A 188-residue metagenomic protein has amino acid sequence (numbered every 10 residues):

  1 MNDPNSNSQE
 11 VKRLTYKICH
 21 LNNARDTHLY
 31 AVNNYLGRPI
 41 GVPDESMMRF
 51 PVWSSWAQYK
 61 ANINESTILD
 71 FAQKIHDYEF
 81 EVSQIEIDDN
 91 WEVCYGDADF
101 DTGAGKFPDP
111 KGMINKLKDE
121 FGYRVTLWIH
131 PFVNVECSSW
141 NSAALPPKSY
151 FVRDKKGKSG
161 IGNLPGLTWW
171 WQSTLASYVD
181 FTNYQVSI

Functional and structural regions predicted by a protein language model:
M1-E45, S66, A72-D77: Catalytic and substrate-binding clefts that recognize carbohydrates or anionic sugar/phosphate headgroups
V42-I188: Aromatic-lined carbohydrate-binding/catalytic grooves of carbohydrate-active enzymes
